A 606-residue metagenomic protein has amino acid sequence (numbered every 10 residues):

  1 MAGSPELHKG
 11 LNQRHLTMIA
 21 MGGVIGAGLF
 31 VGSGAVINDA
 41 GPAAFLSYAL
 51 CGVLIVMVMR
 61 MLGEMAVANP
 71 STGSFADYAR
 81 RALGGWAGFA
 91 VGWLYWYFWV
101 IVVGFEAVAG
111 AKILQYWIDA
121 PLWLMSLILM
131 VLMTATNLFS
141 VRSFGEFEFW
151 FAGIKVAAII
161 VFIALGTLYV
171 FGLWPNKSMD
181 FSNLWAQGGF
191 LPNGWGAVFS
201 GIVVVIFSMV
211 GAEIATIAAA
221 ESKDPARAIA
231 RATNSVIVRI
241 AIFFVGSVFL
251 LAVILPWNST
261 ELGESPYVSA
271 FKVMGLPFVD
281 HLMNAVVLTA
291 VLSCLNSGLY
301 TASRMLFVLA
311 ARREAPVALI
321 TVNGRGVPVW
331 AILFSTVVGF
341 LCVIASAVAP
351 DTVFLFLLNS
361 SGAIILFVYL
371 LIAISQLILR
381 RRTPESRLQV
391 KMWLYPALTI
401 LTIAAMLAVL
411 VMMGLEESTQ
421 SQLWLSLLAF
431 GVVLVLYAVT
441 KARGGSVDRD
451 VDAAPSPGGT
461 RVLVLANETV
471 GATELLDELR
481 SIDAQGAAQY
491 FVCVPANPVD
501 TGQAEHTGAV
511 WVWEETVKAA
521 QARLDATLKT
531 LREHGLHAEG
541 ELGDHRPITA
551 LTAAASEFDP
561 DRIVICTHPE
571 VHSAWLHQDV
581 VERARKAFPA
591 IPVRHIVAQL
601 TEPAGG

Functional and structural regions predicted by a protein language model:
M1-S33, N38-A43, I55-R60, N183-W185 (+2 more regions): Membrane-interface "cap" regions at the ends of multi-pass membrane proteins
A2-L7, A44-F45, D119, G153-A285: Helix-loop-helix junctions that connect adjacent transmembrane segments in multi-pass membrane transporters
H8, V31-M125, L129, V236-V245 (+1 more regions): Extracellular loop-to-transmembrane helix junctions
F30, S71-T72, L94-V108, M209-S222 (+2 more regions): Membrane-helix boundary/coupling elements in multi-pass transport proteins
D39, V170, S360-I365, L394-D448: A generic transmembrane alpha-helix motif of multi-pass inner-membrane proteins
D77-A79, G84, I113-Y116, W185-G188 (+3 more regions): TM-loop-TM module centered on a large, flexible mid-protein loop between adjacent transmembrane helices in multi-pass
W150-F151, L319-V329, L366-S418: C-terminal membrane-solvent junction of multi-pass transporters and transport-like membrane proteins
G458-V510, E514, H595-T601: Small/aliphatic-rich secondary-structure junction motif
